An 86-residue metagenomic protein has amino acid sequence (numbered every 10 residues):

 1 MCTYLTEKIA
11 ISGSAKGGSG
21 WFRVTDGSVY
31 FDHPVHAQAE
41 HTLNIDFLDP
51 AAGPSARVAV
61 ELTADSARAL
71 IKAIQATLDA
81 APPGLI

Functional and structural regions predicted by a protein language model:
M1-I86: Positively charged, low-complexity terminal tracts and the immediately adjacent first secondary-structure elements
